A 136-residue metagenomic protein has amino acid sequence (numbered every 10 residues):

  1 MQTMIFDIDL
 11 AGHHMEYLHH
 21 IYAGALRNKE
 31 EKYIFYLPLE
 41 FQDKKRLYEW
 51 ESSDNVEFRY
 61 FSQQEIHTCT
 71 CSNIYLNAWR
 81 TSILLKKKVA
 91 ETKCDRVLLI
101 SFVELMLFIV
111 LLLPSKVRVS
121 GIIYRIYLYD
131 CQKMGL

Functional and structural regions predicted by a protein language model:
I5-H20, D43: A short, glycine/small-residue-rich beta-strand->loop->alpha-helix junction that serves as a flexible
F6-L10, Y36-E40, L98-E104, I123-I126: Structural motif
I8, E30-S72: N-terminal strand-loop element at the rim of the active site of nucleotide-sugar-dependent glycosyltransferases
H14-M15, D43-K45, E104-I109: Short, well-ordered alpha-helical microsegments
I21-E31: A short, Lys/Arg-enriched amphipathic alpha-helix followed by its capping loop at the start of a domain
K44-N55, I109-P114, M134-L136: Short, aromatic/basic amphipathic alpha-helical patches
C69-A78, L85-M106, R118-I122: Short N-terminal targeting/anchoring amphipathic segment
R96-L99, L112-M134: Active-site proximal beta-strand in glycosyltransferases
